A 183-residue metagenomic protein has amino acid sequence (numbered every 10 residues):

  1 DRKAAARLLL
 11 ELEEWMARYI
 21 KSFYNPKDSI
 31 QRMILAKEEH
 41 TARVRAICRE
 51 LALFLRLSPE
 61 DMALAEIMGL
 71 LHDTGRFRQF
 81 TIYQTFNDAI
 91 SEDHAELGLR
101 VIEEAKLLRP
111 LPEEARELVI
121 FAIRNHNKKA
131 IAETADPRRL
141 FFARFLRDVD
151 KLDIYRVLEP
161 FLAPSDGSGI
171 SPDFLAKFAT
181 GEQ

Functional and structural regions predicted by a protein language model:
D1-L10, M33-A42, A46-S58, L71 (+1 more regions): Divalent metal-dependent phosphate-bond-processing catalytic cores, especially two-metal-ion Mg2+/Mn2+ enzymes that act
M16-R43, F77-D88: Active-site flanking loop/helix segments enriched in acidic
K21, R45-R49, G75, E103 (+1 more regions): Amphipathic, well-packed alpha-helical segments that form the structural scaffold of globular domains
A36-H40, A63, I90-H94, A115 (+1 more regions): Secondary-structure capping and boundary motifs in well-ordered enzyme cores
R43-L51, E92-L107: An active-site-proximal "capping" alpha-helix that borders the catalytic cofactor pocket
R56-I67, L108-R124, R138-F145: Acidic/histidine metal-binding catalytic segments
M62-N87, G98, V119-K129: His-Asp-centered metal-binding catalytic motifs of divalent-metal-dependent phosphohydrolases/nucleases
T81-A95, P164-G167: Post-HEXXH active-site segment of zinc metalloproteases
